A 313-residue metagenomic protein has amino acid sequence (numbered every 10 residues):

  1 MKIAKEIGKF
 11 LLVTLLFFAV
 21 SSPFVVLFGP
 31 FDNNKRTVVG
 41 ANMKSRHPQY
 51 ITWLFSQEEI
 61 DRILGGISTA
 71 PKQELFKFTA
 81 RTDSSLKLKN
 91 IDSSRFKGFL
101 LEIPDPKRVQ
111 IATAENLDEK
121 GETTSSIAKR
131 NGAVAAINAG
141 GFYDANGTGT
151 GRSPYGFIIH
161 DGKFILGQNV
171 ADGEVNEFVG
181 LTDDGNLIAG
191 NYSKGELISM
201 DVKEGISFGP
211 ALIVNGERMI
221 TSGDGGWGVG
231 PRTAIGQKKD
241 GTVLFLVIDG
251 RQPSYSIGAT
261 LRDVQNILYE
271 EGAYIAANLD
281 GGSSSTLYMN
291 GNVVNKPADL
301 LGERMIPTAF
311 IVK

Functional and structural regions predicted by a protein language model:
K2-V170: Zymogen propeptides
F96-L100, V175-N176, G230-A234, P307: Short glycine-rich loop/turn motifs
L100-P104, G180, G236, I311: Short, well-ordered beta-strand micro-motif
K107-R108, G141-A145, G195-E196, G241 (+2 more regions): Solvent-exposed loop/turn segments at secondary-structure junctions within structured extracellular/periplasmic domains
V109, G185-I188, R218, T242-V243 (+1 more regions): Hydrophobic residues embedded in beta-strands of well-ordered beta-sheets
A135-A139, L181, A189, V214 (+1 more regions): General beta-strand structural signal in soluble alpha/beta enzymes
A145-G225: Active-site-adjacent helix-turn-beta-strand microarchitecture at beta-sheet edges that either contains or buttresses
G149-N169, T221-Y274, S284-K313: Conserved, well-ordered active-site substructure
